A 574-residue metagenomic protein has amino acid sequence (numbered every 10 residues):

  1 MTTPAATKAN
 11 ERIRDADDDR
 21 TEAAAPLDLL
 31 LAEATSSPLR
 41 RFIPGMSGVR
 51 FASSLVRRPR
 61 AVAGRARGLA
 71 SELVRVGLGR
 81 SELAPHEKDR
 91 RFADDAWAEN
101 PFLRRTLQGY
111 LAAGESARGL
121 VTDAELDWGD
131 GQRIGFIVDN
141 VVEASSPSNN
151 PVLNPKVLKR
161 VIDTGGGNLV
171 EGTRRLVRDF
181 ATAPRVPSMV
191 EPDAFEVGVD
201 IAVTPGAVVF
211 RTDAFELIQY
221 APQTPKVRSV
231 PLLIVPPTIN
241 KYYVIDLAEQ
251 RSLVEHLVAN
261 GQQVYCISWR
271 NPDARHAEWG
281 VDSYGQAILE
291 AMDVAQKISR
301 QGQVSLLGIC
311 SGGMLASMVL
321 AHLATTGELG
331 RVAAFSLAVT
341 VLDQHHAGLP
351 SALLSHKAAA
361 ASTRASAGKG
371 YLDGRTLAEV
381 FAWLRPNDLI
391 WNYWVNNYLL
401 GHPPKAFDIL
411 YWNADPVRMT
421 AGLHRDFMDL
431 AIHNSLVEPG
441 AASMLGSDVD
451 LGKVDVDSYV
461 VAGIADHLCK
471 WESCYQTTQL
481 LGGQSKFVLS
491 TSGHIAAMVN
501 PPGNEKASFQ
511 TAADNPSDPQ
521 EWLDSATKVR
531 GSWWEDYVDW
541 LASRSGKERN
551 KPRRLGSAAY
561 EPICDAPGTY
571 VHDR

Functional and structural regions predicted by a protein language model:
M1-E216, V227-R228, Y265, G330 (+5 more regions): Amphipathic, low-complexity, repeat-rich surface-exposed segments
V121, L126-I162, K297, Q301-G302 (+3 more regions): Alpha/beta-hydrolase-fold enzymes
T224-I298, G348-L349, P501-S517: Cap/lid segment of the alpha/beta-hydrolase catalytic domain
N271, A465, S490-F509, A513-P516 (+3 more regions): Histidine-bearing beta->alpha loop at or near hydrolase active sites
L306-G308, A338, V461: Short beta-strand immediately N-terminal to the catalytic nucleophile in serine-hydrolase-like folds
L307-A316: Gly/Ala-rich beta-loop-alpha elbow adjacent to hydrolase catalytic centers
V460-A462, D466: Short beta-strand/loop motif that positions the catalytic acidic residue of the alpha/beta-hydrolase fold
K470-L480, T491: Short alpha-helix in the alpha/beta-hydrolase fold that links the catalytic acid
